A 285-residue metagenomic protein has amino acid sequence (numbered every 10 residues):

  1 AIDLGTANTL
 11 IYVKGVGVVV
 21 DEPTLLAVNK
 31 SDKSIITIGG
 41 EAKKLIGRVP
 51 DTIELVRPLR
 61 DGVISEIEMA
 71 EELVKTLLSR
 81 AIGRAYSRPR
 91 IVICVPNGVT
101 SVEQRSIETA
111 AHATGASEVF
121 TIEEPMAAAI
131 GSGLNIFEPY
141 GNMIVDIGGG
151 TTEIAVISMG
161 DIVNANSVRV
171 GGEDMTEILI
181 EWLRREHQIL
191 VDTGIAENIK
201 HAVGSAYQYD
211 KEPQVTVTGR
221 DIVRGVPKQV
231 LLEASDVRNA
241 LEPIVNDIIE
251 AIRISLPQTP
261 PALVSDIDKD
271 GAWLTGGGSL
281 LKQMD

Functional and structural regions predicted by a protein language model:
A1-I147, A155-A272, S279-D285: Nucleotide/phosphate-binding catalytic cleft detector across ATP-hydrolyzing and phosphate-transferring enzymes
